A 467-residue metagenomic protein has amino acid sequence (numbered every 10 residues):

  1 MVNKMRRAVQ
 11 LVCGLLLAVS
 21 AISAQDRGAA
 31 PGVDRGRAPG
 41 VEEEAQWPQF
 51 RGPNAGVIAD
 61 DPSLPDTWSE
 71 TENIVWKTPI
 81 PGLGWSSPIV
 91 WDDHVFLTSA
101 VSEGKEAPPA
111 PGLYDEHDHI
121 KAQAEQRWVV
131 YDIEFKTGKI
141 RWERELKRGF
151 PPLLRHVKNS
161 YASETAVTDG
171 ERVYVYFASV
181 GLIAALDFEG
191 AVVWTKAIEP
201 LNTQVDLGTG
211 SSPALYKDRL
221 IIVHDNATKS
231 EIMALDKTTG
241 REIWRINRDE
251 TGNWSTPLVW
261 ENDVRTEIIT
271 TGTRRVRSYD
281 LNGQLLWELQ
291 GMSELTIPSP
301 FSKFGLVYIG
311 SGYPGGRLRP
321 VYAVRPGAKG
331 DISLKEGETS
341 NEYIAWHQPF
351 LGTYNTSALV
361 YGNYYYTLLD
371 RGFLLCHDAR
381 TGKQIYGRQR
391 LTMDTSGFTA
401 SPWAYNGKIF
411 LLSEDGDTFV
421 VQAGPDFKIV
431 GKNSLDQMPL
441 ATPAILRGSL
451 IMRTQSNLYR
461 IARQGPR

Functional and structural regions predicted by a protein language model:
V2, V19-I22: Intrinsically disordered, low-complexity segments enriched in Ser/Pro/Gly/Ala and basic residues
V2-V12: Bacterial N-terminal signal peptides that target proteins for export
Q10-S20: Bacterial N-terminal signal peptides
A24-R467: Noncatalytic, solvent-exposed loop/strand surfaces of beta-propeller-type extracellular/periplasmic domains
